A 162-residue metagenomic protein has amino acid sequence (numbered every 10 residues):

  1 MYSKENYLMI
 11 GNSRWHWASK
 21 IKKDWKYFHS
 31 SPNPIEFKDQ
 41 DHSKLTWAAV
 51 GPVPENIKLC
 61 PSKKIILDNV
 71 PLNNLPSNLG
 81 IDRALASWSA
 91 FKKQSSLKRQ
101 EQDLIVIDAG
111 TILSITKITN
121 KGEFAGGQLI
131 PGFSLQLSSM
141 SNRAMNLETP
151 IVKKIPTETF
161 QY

Functional and structural regions predicted by a protein language model:
M1-C60: Conserved phosphate-binding loops in N-terminal lobes of ATP-dependent enzymes of the actin/Hsp70/sugar-kinase
M1-K26, R99-F124, M140: Gly/Thr-rich phosphate-binding beta-strand-loop-beta motif of the actin/hexokinase/Hsp70
M1-Y2, P71-L104: Conserved phosphate-binding catalytic cores of ATP/NTP-utilizing and phosphoryl-transfer enzymes
D39-I81, T119-F133: Short beta-strand-loop/turn "lid" adjacent to the catalytic site in phosphate-handling enzymes
T46-I57, Q102-V106, S134-N146: Phosphate-binding glycine-rich loops and adjacent basic patches that engage nucleotide phosphates, nucleic-acid
P61-L67, T111, E148-K154: Acidic-glycine-rich active-site phosphate/pyrophosphate-binding loop
P61-S62, S95, R99, M145: Residue-level recognition of short, structured coil/turn motifs that connect secondary structure elements
D82-K92, A125-Y162: Glycine-rich phosphate-binding loop plus the immediately following alpha-helix
